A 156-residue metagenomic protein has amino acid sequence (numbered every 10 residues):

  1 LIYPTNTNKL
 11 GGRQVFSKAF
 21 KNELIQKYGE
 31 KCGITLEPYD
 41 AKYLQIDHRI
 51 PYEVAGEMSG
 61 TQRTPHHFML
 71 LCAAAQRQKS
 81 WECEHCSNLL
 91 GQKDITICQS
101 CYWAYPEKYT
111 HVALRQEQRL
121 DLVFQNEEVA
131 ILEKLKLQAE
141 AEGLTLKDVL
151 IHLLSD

Functional and structural regions predicted by a protein language model:
L1-L36, E53-H66: Short, charged surface segments at domain edges that flank catalytic/cofactor-binding sites
I25-G29, A139-T145: Short basic helix-loop element that most often maps to the first helix and adjoining turn of HTH DNA-binding modules
K31, T35-K42, A74-Q78, A104: Cys/His-rich metal-chelating microdomains
L36-L70, C83-L90: Histidine-centered nuclease catalytic patch
P65-P106: Short Cys/His-centered divalent metal-binding micro-motifs
Y105-A130, K136: Short Lys/Arg-rich basic patches
L135, E142-S155: Short amphipathic alpha-helical segments
